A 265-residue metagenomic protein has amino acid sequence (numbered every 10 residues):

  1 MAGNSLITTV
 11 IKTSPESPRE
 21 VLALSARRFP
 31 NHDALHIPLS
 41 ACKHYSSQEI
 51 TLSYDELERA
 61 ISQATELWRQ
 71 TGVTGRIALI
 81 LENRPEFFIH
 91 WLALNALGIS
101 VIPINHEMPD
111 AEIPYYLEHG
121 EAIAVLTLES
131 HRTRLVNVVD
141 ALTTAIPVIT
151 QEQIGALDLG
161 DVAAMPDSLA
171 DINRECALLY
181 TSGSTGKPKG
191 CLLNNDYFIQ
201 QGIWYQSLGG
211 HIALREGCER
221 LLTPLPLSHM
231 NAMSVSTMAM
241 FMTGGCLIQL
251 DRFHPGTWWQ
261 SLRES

Functional and structural regions predicted by a protein language model:
T8-S17, Q153-E175: Flexible, low-complexity linker/hinge segments
K12-S40, R59, C176: A short N-terminal helical cap/helix-turn-helix that marks the beginning of AMP-binding/adenylate-forming
S25, L35, E56-L57, I61 (+7 more regions): Adenylate-forming
N31-T71, A78, E82-R84, F88-L92 (+1 more regions): Conserved AMP-binding/adenylate-forming core of the ANL superfamily
L35, A78-I80, F87, W91 (+4 more regions): Short beta-strand->loop structural element characteristic of the AMP-binding/adenylate-forming
W68-T71, A164-N173, L178-T223, T243-G245: Conserved adenylate-forming
Q70-T71, A96-D158, P166: Structural core segment of the AMP-binding/adenylate-forming
I199-R220, S228-S265: Conserved AMP-binding/adenylation subdomain of ANL enzymes
